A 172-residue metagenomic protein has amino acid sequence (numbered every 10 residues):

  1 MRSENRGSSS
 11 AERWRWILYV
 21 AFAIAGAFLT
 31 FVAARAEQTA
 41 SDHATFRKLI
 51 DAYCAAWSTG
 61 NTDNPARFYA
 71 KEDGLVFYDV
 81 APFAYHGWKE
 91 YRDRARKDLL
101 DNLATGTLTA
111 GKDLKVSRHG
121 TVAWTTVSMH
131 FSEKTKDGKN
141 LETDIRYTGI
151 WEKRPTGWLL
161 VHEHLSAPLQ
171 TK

Functional and structural regions predicted by a protein language model:
M1-R13: N-terminal secretory signal peptides that target proteins for export/translocation
A11, A21-A23: Ala/Thr-enriched low-complexity intrinsically disordered regions
L18, G26-K71, G138, T171-K172: Short, low-complexity N-terminal intrinsically disordered segments enriched in polar/charged residues
S41-A44, T62-R118, S128, E142: A solvent-exposed, acidic/Ser-Thr-rich amphipathic alpha-helical stretch
W124, D144-T171: Short beta-strand edge/turn micro-motifs at domain boundaries
V127-K134: Generic short beta-strand segments
